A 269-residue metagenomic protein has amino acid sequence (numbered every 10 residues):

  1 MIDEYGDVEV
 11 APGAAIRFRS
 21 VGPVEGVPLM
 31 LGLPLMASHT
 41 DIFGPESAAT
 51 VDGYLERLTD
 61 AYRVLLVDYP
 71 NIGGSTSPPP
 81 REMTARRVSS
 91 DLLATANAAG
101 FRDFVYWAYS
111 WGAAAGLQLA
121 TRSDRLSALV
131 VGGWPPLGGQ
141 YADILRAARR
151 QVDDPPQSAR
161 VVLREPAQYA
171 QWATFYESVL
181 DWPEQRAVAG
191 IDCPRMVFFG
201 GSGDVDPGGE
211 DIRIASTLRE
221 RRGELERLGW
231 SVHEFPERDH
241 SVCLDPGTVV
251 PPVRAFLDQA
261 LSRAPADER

Functional and structural regions predicted by a protein language model:
V10-T76: Conserved HGGG/HGGXW glycine-rich cap/lid loop of the alpha/beta-hydrolase fold
R86-F104: Conserved acidic catalytic loop of the alpha/beta-hydrolase fold
Y106-A108, G132: Short beta-strand immediately N-terminal to the catalytic nucleophile in serine-hydrolase-like folds
A114-T121, R125, L129-P155: Flexible "cap/lid" loop of the alpha/beta hydrolase fold
A170-A187, S216-R219: Active-site nucleophile elbow and catalytic-triad environment of alpha/beta-hydrolase enzymes
I191, V197-F199: Short beta-strand/loop motif that positions the catalytic acidic residue of the alpha/beta-hydrolase fold
G201-H240: Conserved loop-alpha-helix segment in the C-terminal half of the alpha/beta-hydrolase fold that carries the catalytic
E226-R269: Catalytic active-site module of serine/aspartate enzymes centered on a nucleophile-bearing elbow/loop
